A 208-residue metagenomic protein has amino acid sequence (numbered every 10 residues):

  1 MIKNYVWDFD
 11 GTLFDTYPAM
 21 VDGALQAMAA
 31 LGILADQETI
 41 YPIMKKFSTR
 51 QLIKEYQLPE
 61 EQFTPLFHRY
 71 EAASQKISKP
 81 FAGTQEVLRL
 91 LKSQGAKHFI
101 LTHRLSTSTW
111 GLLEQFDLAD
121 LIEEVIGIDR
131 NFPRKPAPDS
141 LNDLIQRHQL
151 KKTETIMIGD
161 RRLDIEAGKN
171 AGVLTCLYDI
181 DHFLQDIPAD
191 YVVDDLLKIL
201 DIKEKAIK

Functional and structural regions predicted by a protein language model:
M1-K3, R89-K92, S106, W110-K208: Asp-based, Mg2+/Mn2+-dependent phosphohydrolase catalytic module
I2-R89, Q94: N-terminal helical cap/lid subdomain that shapes the substrate entry/recognition surface in HAD-like hydrolases
T12, T102-R104: Conserved phosphate-coupling serine/threonine residues in phosphotransfer and NTP-handling enzymes
T16, I100-L101, G159: Small/polar loops that bind or transfer phosphate-bearing groups
L34, K97, L174: Residue-level detector of anion-binding/catalytic polar loops
M44, K79-G83, R104, P136 (+1 more regions): Short beta->alpha linker loops
H98-F99, I126: Internal catalytic-core helix/loop-beta-alpha segment that presents or stabilizes conserved functional determinants
